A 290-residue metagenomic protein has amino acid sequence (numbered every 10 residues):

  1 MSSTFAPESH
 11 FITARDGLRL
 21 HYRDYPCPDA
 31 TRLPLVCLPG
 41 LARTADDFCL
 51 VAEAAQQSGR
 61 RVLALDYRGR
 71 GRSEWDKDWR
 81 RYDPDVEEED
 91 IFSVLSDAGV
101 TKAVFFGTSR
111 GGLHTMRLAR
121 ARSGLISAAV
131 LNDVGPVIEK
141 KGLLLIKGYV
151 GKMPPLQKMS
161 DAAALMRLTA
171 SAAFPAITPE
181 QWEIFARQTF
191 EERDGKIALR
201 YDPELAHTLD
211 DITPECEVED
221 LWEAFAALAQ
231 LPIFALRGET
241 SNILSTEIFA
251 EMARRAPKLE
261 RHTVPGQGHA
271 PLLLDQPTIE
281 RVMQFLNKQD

Functional and structural regions predicted by a protein language model:
M1-L35, Q57-R60, V100-T101, Q276-P277 (+1 more regions): Alpha/beta-hydrolase fold catalytic core
L18, D24-E74: Conserved HGGG/HGGXW glycine-rich cap/lid loop of the alpha/beta-hydrolase fold
L50, Q57, A64-F106: Active-site loop/oxyanion-hole signature of alpha/beta-hydrolase fold enzymes
D66-R70, G135, Q267-G268: Short beta-to-alpha linker loops that shape the active-site pocket of alpha/beta-hydrolase fold enzymes
T101-K140: Conserved hydrolase catalytic core segment
Q157-D210: Conserved alpha/beta-hydrolase catalytic His-Asp/Glu region
E192-R254: Conserved serine/cysteine hydrolase catalytic core
Q267-Q276: Catalytic histidine-centered segment of alpha/beta-hydrolase-like enzymes
